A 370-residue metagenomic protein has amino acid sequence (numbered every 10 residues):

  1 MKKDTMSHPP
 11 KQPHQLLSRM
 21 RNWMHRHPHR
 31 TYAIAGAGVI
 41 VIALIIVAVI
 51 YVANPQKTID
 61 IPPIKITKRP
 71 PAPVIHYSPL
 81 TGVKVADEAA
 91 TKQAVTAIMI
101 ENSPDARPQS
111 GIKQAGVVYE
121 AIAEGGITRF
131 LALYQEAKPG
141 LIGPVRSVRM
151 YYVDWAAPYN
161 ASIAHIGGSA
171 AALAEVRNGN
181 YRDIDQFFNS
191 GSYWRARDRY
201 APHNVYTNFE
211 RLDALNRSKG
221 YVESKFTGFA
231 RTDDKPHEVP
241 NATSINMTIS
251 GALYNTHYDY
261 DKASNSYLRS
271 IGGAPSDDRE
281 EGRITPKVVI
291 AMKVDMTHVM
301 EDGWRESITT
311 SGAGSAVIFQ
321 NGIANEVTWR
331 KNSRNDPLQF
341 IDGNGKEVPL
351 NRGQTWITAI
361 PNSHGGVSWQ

Functional and structural regions predicted by a protein language model:
M1-G36: N-terminal Lys/Arg-rich, disordered targeting/topogenic segments
L17-M20, I59-A115, E124-Q370: A surface/extracellular/periplasmic glyco- and lipid-processing/surface-interacting theme
M24-P28, V41, I50: Long, intrinsically disordered low-complexity regions enriched in Ser/Pro/Thr
A35-A48: Hydrophobic membrane-insertion alpha-helices, especially the h-region of bacterial N-terminal signal peptides
I46-I61: Hydrophobic single-pass membrane-insertion segments
A121: Change "in soluble alpha/beta enzymes" to "in soluble alpha/beta proteins
